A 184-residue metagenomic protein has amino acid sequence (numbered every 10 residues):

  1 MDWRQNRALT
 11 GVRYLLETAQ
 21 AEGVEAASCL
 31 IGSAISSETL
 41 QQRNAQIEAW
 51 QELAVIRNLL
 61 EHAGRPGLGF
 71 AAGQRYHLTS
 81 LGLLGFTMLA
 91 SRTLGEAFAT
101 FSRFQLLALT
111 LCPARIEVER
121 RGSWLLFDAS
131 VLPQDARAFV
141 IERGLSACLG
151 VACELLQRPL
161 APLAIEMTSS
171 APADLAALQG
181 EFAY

Functional and structural regions predicted by a protein language model:
M1-L125, A147, A164, P172-D174: N-terminal low-complexity or simple alpha-helical regulatory segments that function as activation/interaction modules
A19, L30, A152-C153, Q179: Hydrophobic alpha-helix position signal
A49, A138-I141: Amphipathic, non-membrane alpha-helical segments in soluble helical-bundle scaffolds
F98, I141-A152: Hydrophobic, well-ordered secondary-structure segments
L126-F139: A short interface-forming secondary-structure element
V131, V151-P159: Juxtamembrane segments at transmembrane-helix boundaries in multi-pass signal-transduction membrane proteins
P159-Y184: C-terminal regulatory or interaction extensions
